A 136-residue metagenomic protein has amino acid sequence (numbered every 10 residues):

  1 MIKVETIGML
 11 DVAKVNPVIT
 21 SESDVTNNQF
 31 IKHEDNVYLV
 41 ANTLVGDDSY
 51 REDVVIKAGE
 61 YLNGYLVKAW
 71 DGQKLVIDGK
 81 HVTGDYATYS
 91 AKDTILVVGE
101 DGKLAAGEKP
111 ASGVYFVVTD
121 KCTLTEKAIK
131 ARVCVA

Functional and structural regions predicted by a protein language model:
M1-A136: Surface-exposed, low-hydrophobicity beta-strand/loop segments enriched in small/polar/acidic residues
